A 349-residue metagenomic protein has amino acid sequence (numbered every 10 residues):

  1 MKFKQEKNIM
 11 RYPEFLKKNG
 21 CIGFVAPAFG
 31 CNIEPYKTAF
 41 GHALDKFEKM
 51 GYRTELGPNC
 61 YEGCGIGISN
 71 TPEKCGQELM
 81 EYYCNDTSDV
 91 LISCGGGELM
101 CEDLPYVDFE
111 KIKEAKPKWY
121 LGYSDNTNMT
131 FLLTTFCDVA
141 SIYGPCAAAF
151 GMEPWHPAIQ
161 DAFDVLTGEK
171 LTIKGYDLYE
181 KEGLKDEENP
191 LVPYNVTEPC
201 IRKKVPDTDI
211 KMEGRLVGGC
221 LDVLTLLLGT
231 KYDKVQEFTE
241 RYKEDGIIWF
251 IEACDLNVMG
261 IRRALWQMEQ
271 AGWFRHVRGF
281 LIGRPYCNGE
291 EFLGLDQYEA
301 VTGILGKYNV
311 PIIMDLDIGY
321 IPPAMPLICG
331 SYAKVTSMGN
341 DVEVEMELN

Functional and structural regions predicted by a protein language model:
F3-T87: ATP/NTP phosphate-donor binding region
F24, L91, D125, L224 (+2 more regions): Buried hydrophobic positions in well-ordered alpha/beta secondary-structure cores of metabolic enzymes
Y83-V107: Long, hydrophobic/aromatic-enriched structural stretches that serve as scaffold segments
V90-I92, L121, I248-F250, L281: Structural motif
V107-L133, A140-A148, P311: Short, acidic/small-residue loops that bind anionic groups at enzyme active sites
I142-D222: Conserved anion/nucleotide-ligand pocket segment
R215-C254, V258-I261: Oxyanion-binding "anion nests"
V258-N349: C-terminal active-site/capping subdomain that shapes the small-molecule cofactor and substrate pocket of enzyme
